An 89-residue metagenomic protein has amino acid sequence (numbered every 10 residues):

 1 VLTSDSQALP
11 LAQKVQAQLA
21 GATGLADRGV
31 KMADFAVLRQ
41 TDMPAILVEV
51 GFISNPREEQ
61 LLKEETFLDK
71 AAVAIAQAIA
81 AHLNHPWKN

Functional and structural regions predicted by a protein language model:
V1-N89: Active-site-proximal helix/loop segments of hydrolytic enzymes
